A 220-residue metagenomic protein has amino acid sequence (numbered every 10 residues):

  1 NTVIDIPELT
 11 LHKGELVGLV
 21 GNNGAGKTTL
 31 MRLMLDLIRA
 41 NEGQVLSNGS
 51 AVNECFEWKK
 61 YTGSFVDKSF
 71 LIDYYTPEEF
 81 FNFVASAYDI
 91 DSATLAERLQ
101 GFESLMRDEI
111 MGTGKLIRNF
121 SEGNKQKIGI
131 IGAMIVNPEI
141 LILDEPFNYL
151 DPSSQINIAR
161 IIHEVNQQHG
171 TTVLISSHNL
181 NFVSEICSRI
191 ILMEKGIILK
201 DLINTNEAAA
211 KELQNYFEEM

Functional and structural regions predicted by a protein language model:
V20-N22: The feature captures the beta-strand-to-loop junction immediately N-terminal to the Walker
L35: Helix-to-loop junction immediately C-terminal to a conserved catalytic motif
G43-W58: Conserved ABC transporter NBD signature motif
I135-E139: A short, proline-enriched helix->beta-strand linker immediately N-terminal to the Walker B motif in ABC-type P-loop
L141-E145: Catalytic Walker B motif of ABC-type/P-loop ATPase nucleotide-binding domains
I156-Q168: Helical segment within the ABC ATPase nucleotide-binding domain
S176-H178: H-loop/switch region of ABC-family ATPase nucleotide-binding domains
